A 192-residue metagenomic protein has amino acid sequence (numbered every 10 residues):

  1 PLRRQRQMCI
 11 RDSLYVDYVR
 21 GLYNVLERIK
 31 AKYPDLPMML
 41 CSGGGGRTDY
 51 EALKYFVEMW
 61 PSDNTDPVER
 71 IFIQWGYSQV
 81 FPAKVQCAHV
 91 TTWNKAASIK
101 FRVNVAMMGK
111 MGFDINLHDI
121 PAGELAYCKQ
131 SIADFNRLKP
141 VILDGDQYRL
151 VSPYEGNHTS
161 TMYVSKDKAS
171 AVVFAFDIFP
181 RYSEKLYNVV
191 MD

Functional and structural regions predicted by a protein language model:
P1-I10: Single conserved hydrophobic/aromatic residue that forms the stacking wall/gate of nucleotide- or nucleobase-binding
R4, M39-C41, F174: A cross-family glycoside hydrolase active-site/sugar-binding cleft signature
V16-D119: Glycan-recognition surfaces
L40-D49, P121-L125, Y148-N157: A glycine-rich phosphate-binding loop feature that marks nucleotide/adenosyl-phosphate handling sites
G45, G112-F113, R149, I178-P180: Short, solvent-exposed loop/turn segments at secondary-structure junctions
S98-V151: Catalytic cores of secreted or luminal carbohydrate-active enzymes
S152-M191: Carbohydrate-binding surface patches
